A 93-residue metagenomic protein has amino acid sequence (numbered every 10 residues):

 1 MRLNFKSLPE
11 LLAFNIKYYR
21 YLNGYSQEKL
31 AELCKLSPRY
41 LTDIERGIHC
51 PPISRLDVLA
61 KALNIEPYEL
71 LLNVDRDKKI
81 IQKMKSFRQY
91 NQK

Functional and structural regions predicted by a protein language model:
M1-L11, I81: A detector for short, charged/polar N-terminal pre-domain segments
E10, Y21-L22, C50: Short amphipathic helical patch at the helix-1/turn junction of helix-turn-helix
F14-L33, V58, K85-K93: Short basic helix-loop element that most often maps to the first helix and adjoining turn of HTH DNA-binding modules
I16, L30-A31, L41-I44, L70: Conserved hydrophobic/aromatic packing and binding residues within compact polymer-binding modules
K35-H49: Recognition helix of helix-turn-helix/homeodomain-like DNA-binding domains that insert into the DNA major groove
S54-E69: DNA major-groove recognition helix of helix-turn-helix/homeodomain DNA-binding modules
L71-K93: Short, charged recognition helix plus adjacent turn of helix-turn-helix-like nucleic-acid-binding domains
